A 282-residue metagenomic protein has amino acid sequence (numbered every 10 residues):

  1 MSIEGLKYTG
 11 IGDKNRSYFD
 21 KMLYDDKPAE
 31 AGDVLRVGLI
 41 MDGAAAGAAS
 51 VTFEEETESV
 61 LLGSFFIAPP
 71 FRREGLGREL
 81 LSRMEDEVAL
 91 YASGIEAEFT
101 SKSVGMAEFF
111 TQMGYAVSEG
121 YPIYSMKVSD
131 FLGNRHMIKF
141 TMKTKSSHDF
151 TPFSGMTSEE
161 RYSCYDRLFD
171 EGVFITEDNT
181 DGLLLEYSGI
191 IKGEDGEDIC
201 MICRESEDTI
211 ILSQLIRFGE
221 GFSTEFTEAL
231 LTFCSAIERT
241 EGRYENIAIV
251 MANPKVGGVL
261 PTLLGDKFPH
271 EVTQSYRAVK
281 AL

Functional and structural regions predicted by a protein language model:
S2-G32, A116-D208: Amide-forming acyltransferase catalytic core, primarily the GNAT-like/NAT-type and related acyltransferase folds
G38, A44-F53, S59-F66, I190 (+1 more regions): Conserved beta-strand in the GNAT
I67, R73-D86, Q112, F222-I237: Conserved acetyl-CoA-binding loop-helix of GNAT-fold acetyltransferases
A68, R72, T100, R217-G219: Residue-level recognition of the GNAT/N-acetyltransferase active site
E85, S93-Y121: Hydrophobic, ordered structural segments
E96-A107, I247-P261: Conserved beta-strand-loop-alpha-helix junction that forms the acyl-donor binding cleft
E98, A116-D130, D266-A281: Conserved catalytic-core motifs of GNAT/GCN5-like acyltransferases
T176-N246: Intrinsically disordered, low-complexity segments enriched in Gly and acidic/Ser/Thr residues that form flexible
